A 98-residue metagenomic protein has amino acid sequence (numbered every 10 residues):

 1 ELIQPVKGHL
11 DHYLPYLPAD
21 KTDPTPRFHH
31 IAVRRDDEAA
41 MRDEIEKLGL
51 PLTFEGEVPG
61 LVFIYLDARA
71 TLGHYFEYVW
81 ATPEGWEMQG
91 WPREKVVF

Functional and structural regions predicted by a protein language model:
E1, P5, K21-T22, R42-F98: Vicinal oxygen chelate
Q4-H12: Short, conserved turn/kink motifs that form compact alpha/beta structural patches or helix kinks used as
H9, D37-M41: Short phosphate-engaging motifs
P15-E38, I64-D67: Vicinal oxygen chelate
